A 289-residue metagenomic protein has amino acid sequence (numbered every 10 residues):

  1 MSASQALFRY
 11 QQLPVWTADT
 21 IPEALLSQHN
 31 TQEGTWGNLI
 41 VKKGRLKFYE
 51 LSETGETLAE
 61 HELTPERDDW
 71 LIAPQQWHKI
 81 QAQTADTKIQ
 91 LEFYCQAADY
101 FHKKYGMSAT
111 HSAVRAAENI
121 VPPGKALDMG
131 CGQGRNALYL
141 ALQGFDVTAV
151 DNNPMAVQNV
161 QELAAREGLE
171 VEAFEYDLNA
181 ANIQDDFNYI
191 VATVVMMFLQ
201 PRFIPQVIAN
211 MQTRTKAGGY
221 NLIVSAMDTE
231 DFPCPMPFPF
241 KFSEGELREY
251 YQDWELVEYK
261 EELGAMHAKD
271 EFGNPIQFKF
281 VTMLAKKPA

Functional and structural regions predicted by a protein language model:
A3, C95-V121, L127, G132-D185 (+3 more regions): Class I (Rossmann-like) S-adenosyl-L-methionine-dependent methyltransferase catalytic domain, capturing the SAM-binding
P14-E33: Conserved short histidine dyad/triad with adjacent acidic residue
G37-K47: Short, conserved beta-strand element in jelly-roll/cupin
T54-Q75: Short acidic-glycine-tyrosine-enriched beta hairpin
A73-C95: Ligand-binding loop in jelly-roll beta-barrel domains
V191: A conserved beta-strand element that flanks and buttresses the S-adenosyl-L-methionine
V194-F198: Short catalytic micro-motifs in class I SAM-dependent methyltransferases
P205-A217: A short glycine-rich, Lys/Arg-flanked "PGG" loop and its adjoining helix->strand segment in the class I
